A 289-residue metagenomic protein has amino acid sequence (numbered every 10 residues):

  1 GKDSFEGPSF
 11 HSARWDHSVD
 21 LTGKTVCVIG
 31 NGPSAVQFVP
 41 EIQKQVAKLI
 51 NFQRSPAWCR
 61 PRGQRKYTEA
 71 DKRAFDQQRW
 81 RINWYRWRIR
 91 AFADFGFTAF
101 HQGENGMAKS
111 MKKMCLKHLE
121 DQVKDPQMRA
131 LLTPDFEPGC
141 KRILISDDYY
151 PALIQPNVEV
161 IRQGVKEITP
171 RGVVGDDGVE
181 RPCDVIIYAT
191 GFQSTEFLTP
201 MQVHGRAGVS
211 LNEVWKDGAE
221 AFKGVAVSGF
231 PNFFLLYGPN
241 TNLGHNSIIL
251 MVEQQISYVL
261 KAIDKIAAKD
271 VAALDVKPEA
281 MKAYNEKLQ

Functional and structural regions predicted by a protein language model:
G1-D3, S9, R14, S18 (+3 more regions): N-terminal FAD-binding dinucleotide-binding subdomain shared by FAD-dependent oxidases/monooxygenases
T22-G32: Beta1/beta-strand and adjacent pyrophosphate-binding region of the FAD-binding site in flavoprotein oxidoreductases
